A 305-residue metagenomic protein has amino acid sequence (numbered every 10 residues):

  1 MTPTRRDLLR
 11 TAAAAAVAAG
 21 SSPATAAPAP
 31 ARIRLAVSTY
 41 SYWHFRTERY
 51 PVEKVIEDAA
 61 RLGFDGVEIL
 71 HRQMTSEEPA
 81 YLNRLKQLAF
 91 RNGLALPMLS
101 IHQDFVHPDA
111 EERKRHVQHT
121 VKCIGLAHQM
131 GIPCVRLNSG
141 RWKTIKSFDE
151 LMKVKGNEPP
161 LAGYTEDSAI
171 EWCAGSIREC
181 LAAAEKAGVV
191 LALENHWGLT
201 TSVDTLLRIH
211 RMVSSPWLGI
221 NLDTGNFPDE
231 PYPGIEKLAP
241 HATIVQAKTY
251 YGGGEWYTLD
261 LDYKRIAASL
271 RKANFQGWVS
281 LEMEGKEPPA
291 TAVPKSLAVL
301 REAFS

Functional and structural regions predicted by a protein language model:
T2-A36, W43-L62, R178, A182 (+2 more regions): Histidine-acidic metal/acid-base catalytic patches
A13-G20, A27-P28, L88-M98, V106-G219: Active-site acidic/histidine proton-transfer and metal-coordination neighborhood in alpha/beta enzyme cores
V37, A59, V67, A89 (+6 more regions): Conserved, mostly hydrophobic/aromatic
V37-S41, I69-Q73, M98-Q103, L137-S139 (+4 more regions): A cross-domain feature marking catalytic cores of carbohydrate-active enzymes and several ubiquitous metabolic/repair
P51-E53, Y81-R84, R113, V117-T120 (+2 more regions): Charged helix-capping and loop-helix junction motifs
I56, Y81-R91, V121-M130, E230-K237 (+1 more regions): Short amphipathic alpha-helices and their capping/turn segments at secondary-structure boundaries
E68-K86, W142-K146: Glycine-rich, proline-tolerant flexible connector loops at the mouths of alpha/beta enzymes
E77-N83, A110-R113, A290-A292: Metal-dependent catalytic neighborhoods of phosphoester/phosphodiester hydrolases
